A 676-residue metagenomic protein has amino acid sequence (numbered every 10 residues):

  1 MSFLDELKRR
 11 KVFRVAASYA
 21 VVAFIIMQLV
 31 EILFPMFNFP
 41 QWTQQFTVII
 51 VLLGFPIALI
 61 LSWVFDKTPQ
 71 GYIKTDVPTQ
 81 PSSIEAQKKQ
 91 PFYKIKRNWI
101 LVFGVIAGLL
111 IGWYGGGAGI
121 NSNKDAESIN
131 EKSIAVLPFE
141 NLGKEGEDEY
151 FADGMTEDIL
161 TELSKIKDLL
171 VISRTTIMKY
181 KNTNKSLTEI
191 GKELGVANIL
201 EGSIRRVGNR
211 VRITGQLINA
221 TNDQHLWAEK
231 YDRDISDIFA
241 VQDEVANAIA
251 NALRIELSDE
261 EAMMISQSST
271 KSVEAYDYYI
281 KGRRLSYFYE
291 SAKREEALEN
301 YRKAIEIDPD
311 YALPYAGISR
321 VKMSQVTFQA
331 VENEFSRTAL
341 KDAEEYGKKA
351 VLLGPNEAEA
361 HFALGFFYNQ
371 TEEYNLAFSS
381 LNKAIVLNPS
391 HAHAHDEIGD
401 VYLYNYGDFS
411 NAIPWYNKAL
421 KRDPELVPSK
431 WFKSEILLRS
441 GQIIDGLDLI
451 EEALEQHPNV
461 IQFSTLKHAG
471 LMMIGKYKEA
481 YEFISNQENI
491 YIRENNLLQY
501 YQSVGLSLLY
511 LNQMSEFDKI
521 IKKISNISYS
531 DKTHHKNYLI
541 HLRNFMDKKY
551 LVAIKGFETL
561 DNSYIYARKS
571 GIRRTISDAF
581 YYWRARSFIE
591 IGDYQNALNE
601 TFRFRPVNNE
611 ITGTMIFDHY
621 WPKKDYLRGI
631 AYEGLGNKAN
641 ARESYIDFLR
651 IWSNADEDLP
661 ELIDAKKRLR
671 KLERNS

Functional and structural regions predicted by a protein language model:
M1-G115: An N-terminal, helix-rich hydrophobic module
Q90, N98-F103, A107-I129, E145 (+2 more regions): Catalytic-center loop of serine/cysteine hydrolases
F288-S291, Q325, T371, N405-Y406 (+6 more regions): Structural motif corresponding to the intra-repeat A-B loop/turn of tetratricopeptide repeats
K293-E299, T327-K349, Q370-K383, Y404-K418 (+4 more regions): Structural signature of tandem alpha-helical TPR/SEL1-like repeats, specifically the intra-repeat loop/turn
I307, L353, L387, R422 (+6 more regions): Structural marker of alpha-solenoid helical repeat scaffolds
P314, A360, A394, S429 (+5 more regions): TPR alpha-solenoid repeat register
